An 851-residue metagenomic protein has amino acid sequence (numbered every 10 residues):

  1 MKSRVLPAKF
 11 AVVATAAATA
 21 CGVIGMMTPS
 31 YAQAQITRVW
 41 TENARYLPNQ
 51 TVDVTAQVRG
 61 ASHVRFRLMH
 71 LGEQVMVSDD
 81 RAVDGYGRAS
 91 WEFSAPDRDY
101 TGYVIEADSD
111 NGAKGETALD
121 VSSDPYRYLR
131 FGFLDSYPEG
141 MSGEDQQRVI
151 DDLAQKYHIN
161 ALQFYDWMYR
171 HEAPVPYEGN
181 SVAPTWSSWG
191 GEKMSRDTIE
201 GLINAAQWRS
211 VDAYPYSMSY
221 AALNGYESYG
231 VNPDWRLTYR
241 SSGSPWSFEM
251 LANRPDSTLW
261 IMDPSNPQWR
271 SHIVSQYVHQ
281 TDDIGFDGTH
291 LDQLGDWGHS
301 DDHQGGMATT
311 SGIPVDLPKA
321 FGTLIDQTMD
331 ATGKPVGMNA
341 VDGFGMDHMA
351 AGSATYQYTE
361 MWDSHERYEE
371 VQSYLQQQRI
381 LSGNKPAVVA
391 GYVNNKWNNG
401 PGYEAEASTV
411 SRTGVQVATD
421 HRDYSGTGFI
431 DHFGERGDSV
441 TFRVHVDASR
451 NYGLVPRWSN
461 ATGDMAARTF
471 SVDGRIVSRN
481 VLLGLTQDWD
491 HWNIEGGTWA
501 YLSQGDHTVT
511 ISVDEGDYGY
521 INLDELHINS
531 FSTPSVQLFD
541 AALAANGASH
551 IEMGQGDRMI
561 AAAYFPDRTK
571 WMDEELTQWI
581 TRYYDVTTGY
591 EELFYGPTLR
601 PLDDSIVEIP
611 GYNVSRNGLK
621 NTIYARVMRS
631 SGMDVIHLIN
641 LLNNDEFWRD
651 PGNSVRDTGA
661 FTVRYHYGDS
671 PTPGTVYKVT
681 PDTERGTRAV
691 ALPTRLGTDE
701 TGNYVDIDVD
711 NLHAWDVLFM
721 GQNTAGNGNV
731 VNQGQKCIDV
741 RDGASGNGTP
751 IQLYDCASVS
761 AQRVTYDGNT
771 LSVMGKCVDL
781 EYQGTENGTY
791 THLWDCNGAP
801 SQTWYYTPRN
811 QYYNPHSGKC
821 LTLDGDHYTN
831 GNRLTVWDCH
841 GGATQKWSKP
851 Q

Functional and structural regions predicted by a protein language model:
Q33, W397-F531, Q722: Extracytoplasmic
G115-R170: An acidic-aromatic substrate-binding cleft motif
Y126-Y128, D135-G143, P215, S219-I284: Active-site-adjacent "subsite" loops/lids of carbohydrate-active enzymes
I150-D151, Q155-D197, A221-R240, M262-S265 (+1 more regions): Aromatic-lined carbohydrate-binding/catalytic grooves of carbohydrate-active enzymes
S265-S353, H365-E370: Active-site neighborhood of glycoside hydrolase catalytic domains
R443, Y452-W458, A541, G611-S670 (+1 more regions): Carbohydrate-binding surface patches
T698-T724: C-terminal beta-strand-rich structural cap/linker in extracellular carbohydrate-active enzymes
T724-Q851: Lectin-like carbohydrate-binding module/patch detector with strong preference for beta-trefoil
